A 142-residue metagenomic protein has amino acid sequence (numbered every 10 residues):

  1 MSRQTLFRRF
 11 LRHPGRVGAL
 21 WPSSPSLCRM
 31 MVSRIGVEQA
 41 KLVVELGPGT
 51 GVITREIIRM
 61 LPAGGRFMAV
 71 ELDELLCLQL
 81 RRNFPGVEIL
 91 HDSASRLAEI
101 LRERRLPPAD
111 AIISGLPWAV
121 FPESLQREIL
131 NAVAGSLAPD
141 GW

Functional and structural regions predicted by a protein language model:
L6-V37: Class I SAM-dependent methyltransferase Rossmann-like catalytic core, especially the SAM/SAH-binding loop
A40-G49: Conserved class I S-adenosyl-L-methionine
T50-A63: Conserved SAM-binding loop of SAM-dependent methyltransferases across substrates and taxa, primarily the Class I
A63-G64, L137-W142: Short glycine-dipeptide loop
R66-E71: Conserved SAM-binding motif I beta-strand of class I
C77-R104: S-adenosyl-L-methionine
D110-S124: A short SAM/SAH-binding and catalytic strip from SAM-dependent methyltransferases
R127-P139: A short glycine-rich, Lys/Arg-flanked "PGG" loop and its adjoining helix->strand segment in the class I
